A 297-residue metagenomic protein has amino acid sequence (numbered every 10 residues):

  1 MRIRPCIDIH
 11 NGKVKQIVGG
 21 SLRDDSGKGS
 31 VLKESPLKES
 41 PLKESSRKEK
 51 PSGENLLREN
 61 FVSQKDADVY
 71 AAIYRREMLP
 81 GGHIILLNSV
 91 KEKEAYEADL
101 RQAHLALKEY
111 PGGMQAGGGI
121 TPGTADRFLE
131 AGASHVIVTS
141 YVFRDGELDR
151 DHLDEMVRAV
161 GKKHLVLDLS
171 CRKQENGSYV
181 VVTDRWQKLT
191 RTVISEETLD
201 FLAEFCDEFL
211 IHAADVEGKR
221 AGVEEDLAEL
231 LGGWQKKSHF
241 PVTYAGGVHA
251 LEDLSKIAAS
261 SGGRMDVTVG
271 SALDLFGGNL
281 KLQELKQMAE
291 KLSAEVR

Functional and structural regions predicted by a protein language model:
R2, L107-A116, K162-V166, S178-W186 (+1 more regions): Short beta-strand/loop segments at the ligand-binding rim of alpha/beta enzyme cores
I3-H10, G82-I84, G112-G118, V136-V138 (+4 more regions): Hydrophobic faces of well-ordered beta-strands that scaffold small-molecule active sites in alpha/beta enzyme cores
I9-E34, R47-D68, G113-G119, R172 (+1 more regions): Active-site mouth loops of central-metabolism enzymes
H10, Q16-L22, L129-V216: Conserved anion-binding
D24, R76-G113, G119-A131: N-terminal active-site wall of soluble small-molecule enzyme domains
L87-S89, R127-H152, A214-G218, T243-D253 (+1 more regions): Glycine-rich phosphate-binding active-site loops on the catalytic face of alpha/beta enzymes
A95-A103, D149-L153, R191-E196, A221-L230 (+1 more regions): Charged helix-capping and loop-helix junction motifs
Q102, E109-H135, D226-V267: Catalytic cores of alpha/beta
